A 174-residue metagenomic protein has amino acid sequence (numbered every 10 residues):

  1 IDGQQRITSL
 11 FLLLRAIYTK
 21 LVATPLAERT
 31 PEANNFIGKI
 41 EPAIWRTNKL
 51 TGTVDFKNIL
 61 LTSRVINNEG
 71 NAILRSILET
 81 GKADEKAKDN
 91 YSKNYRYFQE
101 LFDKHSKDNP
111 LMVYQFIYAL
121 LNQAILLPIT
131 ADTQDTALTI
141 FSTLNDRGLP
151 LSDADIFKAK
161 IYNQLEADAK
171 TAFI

Functional and structural regions predicted by a protein language model:
I1-I174: Glycine- and hydrophobic-rich flexible loops that cap the catalytic core of alpha/beta enzyme folds
